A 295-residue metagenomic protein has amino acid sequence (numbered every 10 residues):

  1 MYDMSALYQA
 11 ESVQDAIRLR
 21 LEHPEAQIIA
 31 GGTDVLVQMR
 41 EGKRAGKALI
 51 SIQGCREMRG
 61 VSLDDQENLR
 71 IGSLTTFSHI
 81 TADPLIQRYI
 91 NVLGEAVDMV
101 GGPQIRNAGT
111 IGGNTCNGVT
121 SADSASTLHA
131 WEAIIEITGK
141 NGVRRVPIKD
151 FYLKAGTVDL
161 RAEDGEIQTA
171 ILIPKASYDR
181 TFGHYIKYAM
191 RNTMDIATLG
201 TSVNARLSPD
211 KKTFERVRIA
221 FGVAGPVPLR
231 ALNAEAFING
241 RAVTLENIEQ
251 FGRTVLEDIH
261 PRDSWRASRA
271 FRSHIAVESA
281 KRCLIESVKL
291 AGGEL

Functional and structural regions predicted by a protein language model:
M1-L295: C-terminal structural segment of proteins
